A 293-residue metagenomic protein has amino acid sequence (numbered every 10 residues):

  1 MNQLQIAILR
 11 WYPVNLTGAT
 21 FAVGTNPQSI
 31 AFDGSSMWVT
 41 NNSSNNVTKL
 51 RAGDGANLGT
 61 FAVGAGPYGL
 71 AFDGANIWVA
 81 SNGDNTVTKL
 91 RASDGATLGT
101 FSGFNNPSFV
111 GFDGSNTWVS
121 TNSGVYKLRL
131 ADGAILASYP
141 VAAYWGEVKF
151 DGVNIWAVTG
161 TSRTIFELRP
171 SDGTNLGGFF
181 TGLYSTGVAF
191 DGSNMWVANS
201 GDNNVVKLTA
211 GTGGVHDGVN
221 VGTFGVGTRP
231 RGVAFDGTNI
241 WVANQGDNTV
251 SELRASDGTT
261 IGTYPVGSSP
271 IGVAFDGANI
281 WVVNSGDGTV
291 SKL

Functional and structural regions predicted by a protein language model:
M1-L293: Predominantly soluble domains enriched in secretory-pathway, periplasmic, or organellar proteins
